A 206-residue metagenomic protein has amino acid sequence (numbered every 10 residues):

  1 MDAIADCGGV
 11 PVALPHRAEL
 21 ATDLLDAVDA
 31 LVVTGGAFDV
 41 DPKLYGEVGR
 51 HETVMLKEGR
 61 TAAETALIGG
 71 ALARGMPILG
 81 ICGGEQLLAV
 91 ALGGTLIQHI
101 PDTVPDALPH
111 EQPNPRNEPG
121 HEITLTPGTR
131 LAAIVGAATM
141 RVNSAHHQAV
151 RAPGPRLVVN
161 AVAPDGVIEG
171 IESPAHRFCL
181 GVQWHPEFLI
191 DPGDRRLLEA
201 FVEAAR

Functional and structural regions predicted by a protein language model:
M1-L79, V90-L92, I97, P101-R141 (+3 more regions): N-terminal beta1-alpha1 cap of cysteine-dependent amidohydrolase-like domains
C82: Conserved G/P- and acidic residue-centered "switch" motifs that form tight phosphate/ATP-binding loops in soluble
E85-L87: Active-site-proximal alpha-helical scaffold in enzymes
L180-W184: Active-site-proximal beta-strand elements of phosphoester/diester hydrolases
